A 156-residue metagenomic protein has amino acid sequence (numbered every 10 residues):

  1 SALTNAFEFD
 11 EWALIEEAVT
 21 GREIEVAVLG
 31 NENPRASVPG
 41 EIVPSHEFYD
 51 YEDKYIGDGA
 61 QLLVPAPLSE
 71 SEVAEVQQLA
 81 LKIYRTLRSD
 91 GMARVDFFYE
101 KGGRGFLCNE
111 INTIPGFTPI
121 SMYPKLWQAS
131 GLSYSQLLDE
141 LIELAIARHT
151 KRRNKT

Functional and structural regions predicted by a protein language model:
S1-T4, E23-E25: Glycine-rich phosphate-binding loop of ATP-grasp-fold ATP-dependent ligases
L3-A13, Y55-K101, H149, R153-K155: A long amphipathic alpha-helix within ATP-dependent nucleotide-binding catalytic cores
D10-T20, I24: ATP-grasp fold ATP-binding core
E17, A27-V28, Y84-F117, W127: Conserved metal-phosphate-binding beta-hairpin within the catalytic cores of diverse ATP-dependent phosphoryl-transfer
T20, N31-N33, P44, K101-R104: Short strand-connecting beta-turns/loops that link adjacent beta-strands
R22-I24, P34-S37, Y49, V95 (+1 more regions): Change "...and in nucleic-acid phosphodiester-cleaving endonucleases..." to "...and in nucleic-acid processing enzymes
P34-D58: Mobile, glycine-enriched helix-loop/loop "lid" segments at the mouths of ligand-binding/catalytic clefts that gate
L137-T156: Cysteine/selenocysteine-centered motifs that mediate thiol-based redox chemistry or coordinate metal-sulfur cofactors
